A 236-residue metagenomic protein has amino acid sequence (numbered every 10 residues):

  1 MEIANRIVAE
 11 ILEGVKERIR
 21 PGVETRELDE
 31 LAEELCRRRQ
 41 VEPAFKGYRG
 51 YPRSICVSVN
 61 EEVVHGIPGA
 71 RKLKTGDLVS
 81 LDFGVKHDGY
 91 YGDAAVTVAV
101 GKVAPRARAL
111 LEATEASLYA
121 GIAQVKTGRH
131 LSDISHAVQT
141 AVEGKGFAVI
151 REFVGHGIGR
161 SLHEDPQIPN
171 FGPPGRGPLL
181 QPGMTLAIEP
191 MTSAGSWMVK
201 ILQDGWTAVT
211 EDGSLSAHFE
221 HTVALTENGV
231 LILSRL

Functional and structural regions predicted by a protein language model:
E2-L236: Active-site neighborhoods and metal-handling regions in enzymes and metal-associated proteins
